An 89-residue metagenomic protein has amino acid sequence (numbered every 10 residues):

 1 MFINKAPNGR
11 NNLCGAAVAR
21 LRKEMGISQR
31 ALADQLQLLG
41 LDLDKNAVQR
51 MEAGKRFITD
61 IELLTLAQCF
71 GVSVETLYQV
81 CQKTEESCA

Functional and structural regions predicted by a protein language model:
M1-M25: A short, Lys/Arg-rich alpha-helix, primarily the initiator
F2-G9, Q68, E75-A89: Short, charged recognition helix plus adjacent turn of helix-turn-helix-like nucleic-acid-binding domains
A16, G26-I27, L43, I58-I61: Residue-level signal for the short linker/turn that defines the boundary of a DNA-recognition helix
K23, D34, Q68: Alpha-helical residues within the helix-turn-helix
G26-R50: Short alpha-helical DNA-recognition segment
L36, E52, E62, C81: DNA major-groove recognition helix of helix-turn-helix
K55, T59-T76: DNA major-groove recognition helix of helix-turn-helix/homeodomain DNA-binding modules
